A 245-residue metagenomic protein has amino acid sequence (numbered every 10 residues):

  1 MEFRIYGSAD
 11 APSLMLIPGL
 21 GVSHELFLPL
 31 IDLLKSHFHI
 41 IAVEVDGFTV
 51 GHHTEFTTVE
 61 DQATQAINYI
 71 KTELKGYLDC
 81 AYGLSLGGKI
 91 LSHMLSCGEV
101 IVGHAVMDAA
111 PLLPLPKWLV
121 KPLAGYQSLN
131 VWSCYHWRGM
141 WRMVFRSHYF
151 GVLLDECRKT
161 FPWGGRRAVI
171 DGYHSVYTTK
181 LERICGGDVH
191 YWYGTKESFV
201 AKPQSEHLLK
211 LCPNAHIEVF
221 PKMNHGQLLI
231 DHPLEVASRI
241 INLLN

Functional and structural regions predicted by a protein language model:
R4-H52: Conserved HGGG/HGGXW glycine-rich cap/lid loop of the alpha/beta-hydrolase fold
I41-C80: Active-site loop/oxyanion-hole signature of alpha/beta-hydrolase fold enzymes
S96, V102-W132: Flexible "cap/lid" loop of the alpha/beta hydrolase fold
K117, S133-R183: Conserved alpha/beta-hydrolase catalytic His-Asp/Glu region
C185, Y191-Y193: Short beta-strand/loop motif that positions the catalytic acidic residue of the alpha/beta-hydrolase fold
G187, A201-K210: Short alpha-helix in the alpha/beta-hydrolase fold that links the catalytic acid
K196-V200, G226: Acidic catalytic loop of the alpha/beta-hydrolase fold
M223-L234: Catalytic histidine-centered segment of alpha/beta-hydrolase-like enzymes
